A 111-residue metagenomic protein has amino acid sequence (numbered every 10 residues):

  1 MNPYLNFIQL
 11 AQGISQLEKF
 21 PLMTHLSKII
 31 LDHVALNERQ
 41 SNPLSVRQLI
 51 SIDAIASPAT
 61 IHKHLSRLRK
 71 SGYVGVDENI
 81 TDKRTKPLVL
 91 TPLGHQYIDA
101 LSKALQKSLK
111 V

Functional and structural regions predicted by a protein language model:
M1-F20: Intrinsically disordered, low-complexity serine/threonine- and proline-rich regulatory segments
N2, M23-H25, D82: A generic fold-level signal
N6, I14-S15, D99-V111: Amphipathic alpha-helical dimerization/coiled-coil segments that flank or bridge DNA-binding/regulatory modules
Q16-A56: N-terminal helix-turn-helix DNA-binding core of bacterial DNA-binding proteins
V46-Q48, S66, K86: Residues within the helices of the helix-turn-helix
I55-K70: Short amphipathic alpha-helical interaction segments
S71-R84: Beta-hairpin "wing" of winged helix-turn-helix
T81-I98: Basic, amphipathic "hinge/linker" alpha-helix immediately C-terminal to the N-terminal HTH DNA-binding motif
